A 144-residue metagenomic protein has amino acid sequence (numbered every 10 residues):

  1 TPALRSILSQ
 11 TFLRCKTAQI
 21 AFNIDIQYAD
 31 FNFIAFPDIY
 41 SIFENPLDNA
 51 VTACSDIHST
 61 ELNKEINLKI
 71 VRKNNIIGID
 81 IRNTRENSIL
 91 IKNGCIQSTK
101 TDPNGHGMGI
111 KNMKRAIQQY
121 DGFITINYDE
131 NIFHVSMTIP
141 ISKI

Functional and structural regions predicted by a protein language model:
T1-A18: Short beta-to-alpha transition helix within the HATPase_c
F22-F43: Conserved short strand/loop->alpha-helix "switch" segment adjacent to the catalytic nucleotide/phosphoryl-transfer site
F36-E61, R115, Q119: Conserved ATP-binding N-box helix of the HATPase_c
T60-N75: Short beta-strand/loop element within the Bergerat-fold HATPase_c
N75-G107: Glycine-rich/acidic phosphate-handling loop/turn and adjacent ATP-lid/helix of nucleotide-binding kinase/ATPase domains
N87, D129-S136: Glycine-rich nucleotide-binding loop
M108, N112-A116: A short alpha-helix in the C-terminal ATP-binding CA
Q118-D129: Glycine-rich ATP-binding loops of the HATPase_c
